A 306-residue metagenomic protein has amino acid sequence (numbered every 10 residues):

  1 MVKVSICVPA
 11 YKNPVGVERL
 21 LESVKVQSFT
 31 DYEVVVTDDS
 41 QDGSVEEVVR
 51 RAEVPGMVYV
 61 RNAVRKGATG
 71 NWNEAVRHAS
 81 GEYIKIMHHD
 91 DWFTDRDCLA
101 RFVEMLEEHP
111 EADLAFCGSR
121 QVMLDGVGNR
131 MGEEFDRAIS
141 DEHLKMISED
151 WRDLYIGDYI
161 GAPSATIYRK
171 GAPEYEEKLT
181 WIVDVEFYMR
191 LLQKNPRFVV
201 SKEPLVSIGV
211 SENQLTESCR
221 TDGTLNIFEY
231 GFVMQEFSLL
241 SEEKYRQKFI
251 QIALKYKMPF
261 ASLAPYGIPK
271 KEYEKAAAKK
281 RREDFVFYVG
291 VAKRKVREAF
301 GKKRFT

Functional and structural regions predicted by a protein language model:
M1-S23: N-proximal low-complexity "stem/linker" segments adjacent to membrane-targeting elements
V2-S5, E33, E186: Cell-envelope/extracellular polymer assembly enzymes that use nucleotide-activated donors
E22-D31: Short, acidic, metal-binding catalytic loop of nucleotide-sugar glycosyltransferases
T30, D38-E47, V64, H88: A conserved acidic beta->alpha catalytic loop
N62-A79, W92: Glycine-rich, basic loop-to-helix element that forms the pyrophosphate-binding segment of sugar-nucleotide handling
I84: Short aromatic/hydrophobic "clamp" motif used to bind/position activated sugar donors
D97-M131: Conserved donor NDP-sugar-binding/catalytic core segment of glycosyltransferases
C117, I139-Y230: Conserved nucleotide-sugar donor-binding catalytic segment
